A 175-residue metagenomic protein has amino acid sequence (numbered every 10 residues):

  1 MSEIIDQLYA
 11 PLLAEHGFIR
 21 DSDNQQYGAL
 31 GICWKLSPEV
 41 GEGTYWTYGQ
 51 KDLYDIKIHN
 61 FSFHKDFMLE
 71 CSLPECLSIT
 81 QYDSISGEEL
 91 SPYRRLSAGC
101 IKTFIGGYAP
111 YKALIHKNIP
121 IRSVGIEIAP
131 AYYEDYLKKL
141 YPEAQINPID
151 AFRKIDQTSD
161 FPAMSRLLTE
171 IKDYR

Functional and structural regions predicted by a protein language model:
M1-L36: Short Lys/Arg-enriched alpha/beta "domain-start" segment
M1-P11, D55, E75, A129 (+3 more regions): Alpha-helical structural motif
D6, D21-D23, D52-D55, D66 (+6 more regions): Acidic-enriched, low-complexity/disordered segments with a strong bias for Aspartate over Glutamate
Q7, F67-L69, E75-L77, E134 (+1 more regions): A generic structural micro-environment signature that highlights single residues at secondary-structure boundaries
L12-F18, K35-E39, S91-R94, I149-R153: Short, mixed-charge, low-aromatic patches
S22-S123: N-terminal functional module of multi-domain proteins
E88-R175: Alpha-helical bundle regulatory/interaction domains
